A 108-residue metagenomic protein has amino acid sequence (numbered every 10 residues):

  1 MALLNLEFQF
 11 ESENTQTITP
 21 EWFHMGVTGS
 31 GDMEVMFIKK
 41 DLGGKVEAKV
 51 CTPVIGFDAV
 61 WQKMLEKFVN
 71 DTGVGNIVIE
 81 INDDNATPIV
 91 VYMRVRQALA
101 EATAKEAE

Functional and structural regions predicted by a protein language model:
M1-E108: N-terminal intrinsically disordered, cationic/polar leader segments that include organellar targeting peptides
